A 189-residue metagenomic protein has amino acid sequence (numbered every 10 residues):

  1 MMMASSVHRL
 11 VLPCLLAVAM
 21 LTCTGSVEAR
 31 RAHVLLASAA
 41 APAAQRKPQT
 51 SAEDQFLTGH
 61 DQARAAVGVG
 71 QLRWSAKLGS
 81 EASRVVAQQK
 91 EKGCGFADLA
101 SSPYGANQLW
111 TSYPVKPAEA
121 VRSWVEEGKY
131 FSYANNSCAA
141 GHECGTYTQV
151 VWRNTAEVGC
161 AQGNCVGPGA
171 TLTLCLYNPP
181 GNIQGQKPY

Functional and structural regions predicted by a protein language model:
M1-S6: N-terminal secretory signal peptides that target proteins for export/translocation
V7-E28: Cleavable N-terminal signal peptides of Sec/SRP-targeted secreted and luminal proteins
E28, P114-Y189: Disulfide-stabilized extracellular recognition modules
A32-L36: Interhelical loop segments of eukaryotic multi-pass membrane proteins
S38, A43-G105: Short, well-ordered surface patches within globular domains
K47-S51, W74, T111-V115, V150 (+1 more regions): Conserved, non-catalytic sequence blocks in retroelement Pol enzymes and Pol-derived host proteins
G95-D98, L109, Y147-V151: A structural signal for short loop-to-beta-strand junctions that line the ligand-binding cleft of periplasmic/secreted
